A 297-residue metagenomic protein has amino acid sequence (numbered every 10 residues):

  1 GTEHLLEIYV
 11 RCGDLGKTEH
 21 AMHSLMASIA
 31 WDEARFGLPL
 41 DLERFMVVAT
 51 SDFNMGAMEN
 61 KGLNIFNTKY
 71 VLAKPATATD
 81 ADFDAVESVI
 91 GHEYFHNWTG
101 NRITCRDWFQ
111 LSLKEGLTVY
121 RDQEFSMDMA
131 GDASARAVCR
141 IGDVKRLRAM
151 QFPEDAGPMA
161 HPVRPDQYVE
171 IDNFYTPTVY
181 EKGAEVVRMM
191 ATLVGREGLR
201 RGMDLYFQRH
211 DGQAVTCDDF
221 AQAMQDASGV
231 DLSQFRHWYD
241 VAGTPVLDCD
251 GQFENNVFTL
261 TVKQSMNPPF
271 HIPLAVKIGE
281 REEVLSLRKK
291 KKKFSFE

Functional and structural regions predicted by a protein language model:
E3-S265: Hydrophobic alpha-helical and helix-loop surface patches within well-folded domains that function as non-catalytic
A242-E297: Long, His/Glu/Asp-enriched segments that create or flank divalent metal/ion-associated functional microenvironments
